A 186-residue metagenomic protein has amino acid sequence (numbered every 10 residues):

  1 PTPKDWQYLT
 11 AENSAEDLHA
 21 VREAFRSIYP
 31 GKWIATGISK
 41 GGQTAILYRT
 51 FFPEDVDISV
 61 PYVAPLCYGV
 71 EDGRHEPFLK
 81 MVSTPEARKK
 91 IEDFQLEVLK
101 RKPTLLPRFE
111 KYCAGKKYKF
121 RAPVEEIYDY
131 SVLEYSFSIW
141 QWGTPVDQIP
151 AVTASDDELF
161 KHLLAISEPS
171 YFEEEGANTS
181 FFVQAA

Functional and structural regions predicted by a protein language model:
P1-K117: Gly/Pro-rich cap/lid or specificity-loop segments adjacent to the active site
K111-A186: Alpha/beta-hydrolase fold active-site neighborhood
